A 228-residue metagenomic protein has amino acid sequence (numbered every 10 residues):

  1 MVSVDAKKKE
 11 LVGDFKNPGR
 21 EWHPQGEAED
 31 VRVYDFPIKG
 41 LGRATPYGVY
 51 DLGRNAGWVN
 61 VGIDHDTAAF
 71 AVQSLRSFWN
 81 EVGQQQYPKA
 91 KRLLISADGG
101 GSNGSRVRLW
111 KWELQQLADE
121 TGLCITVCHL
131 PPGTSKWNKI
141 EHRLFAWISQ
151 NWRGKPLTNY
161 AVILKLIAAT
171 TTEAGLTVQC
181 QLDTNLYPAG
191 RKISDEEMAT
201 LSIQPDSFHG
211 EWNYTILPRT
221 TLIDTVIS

Functional and structural regions predicted by a protein language model:
M1-N17: Active-site- or DNA-interface-adjacent structural scaffold in DNA-acting proteins
V2-S3, R92-G99, V127-P132, L166-I167: Extended hydrophobic secondary-structure segments that form protein cores and membrane-embedded regions
K16-P18, W22-G26, V33: Divalent cation-coordinating acidic motifs and surrounding scaffolds that mediate Ca2+/Mg2+/Mn2+/Zn2+-dependent binding
E29-S96, G100-G101: Electropositive, glycine- and tryptophan-enriched low-complexity nucleic-acid-binding patches
A97-W110, P131-W137: Acidic, metal-coordinating catalytic cores used for nucleic-acid/nucleotide bond scission and strand-transfer chemistry
W110-T126: Two-metal-ion acidic nuclease core segments, chiefly of the RNase H-like superfamily
V127-S149: RNase H-like two-metal-ion nuclease catalytic core shared by retroviral integrases and related mobile-element nucleases
G154-S228: C-terminal accessory extensions appended to soluble enzyme cores
